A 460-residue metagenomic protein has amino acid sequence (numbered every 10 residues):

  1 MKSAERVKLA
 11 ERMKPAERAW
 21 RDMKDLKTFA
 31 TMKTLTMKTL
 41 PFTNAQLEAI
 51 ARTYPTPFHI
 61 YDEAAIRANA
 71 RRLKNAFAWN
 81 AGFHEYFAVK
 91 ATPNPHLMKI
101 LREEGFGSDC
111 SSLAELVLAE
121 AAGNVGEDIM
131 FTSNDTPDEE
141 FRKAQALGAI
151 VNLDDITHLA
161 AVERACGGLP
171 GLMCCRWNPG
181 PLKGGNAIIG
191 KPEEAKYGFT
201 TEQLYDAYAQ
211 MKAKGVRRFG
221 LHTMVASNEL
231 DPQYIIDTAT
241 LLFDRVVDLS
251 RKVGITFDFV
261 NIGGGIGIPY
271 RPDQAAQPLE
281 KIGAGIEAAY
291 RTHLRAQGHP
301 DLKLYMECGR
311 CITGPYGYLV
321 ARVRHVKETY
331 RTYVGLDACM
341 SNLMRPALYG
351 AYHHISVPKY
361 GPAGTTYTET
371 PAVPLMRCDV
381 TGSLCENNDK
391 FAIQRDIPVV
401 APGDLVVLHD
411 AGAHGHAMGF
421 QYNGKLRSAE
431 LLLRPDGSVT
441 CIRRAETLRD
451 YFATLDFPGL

Functional and structural regions predicted by a protein language model:
K2, K14-G171, M211-A213, R217 (+3 more regions): A charged N-terminal "starter" segment
T56, R71, N75-W79, R164-G168 (+9 more regions): Generic secondary-structure signature for well-ordered alpha-helical cores
I66, K90, S112, A144 (+6 more regions): Conserved, mostly hydrophobic/aromatic
A91-P93, A114, D135-P137, D155-T157 (+7 more regions): Active-site-proximal loop/turn and secondary-structure-junction residues that shape catalytic pockets, frequently
G107, M130, I150-N152, C174-R176 (+8 more regions): Structured core elements
G168-L182: Glycine-rich, aromatic-flanked loop segments that form ligand/cofactor-binding clefts across common enzyme folds
P179-K327, I397, N423: Active-site loop/helix belt of alpha/beta enzymes
L294, H299-L460: Charged (often Lys/Glu-rich) extended helix/loop segments that serve as interaction or gating elements
